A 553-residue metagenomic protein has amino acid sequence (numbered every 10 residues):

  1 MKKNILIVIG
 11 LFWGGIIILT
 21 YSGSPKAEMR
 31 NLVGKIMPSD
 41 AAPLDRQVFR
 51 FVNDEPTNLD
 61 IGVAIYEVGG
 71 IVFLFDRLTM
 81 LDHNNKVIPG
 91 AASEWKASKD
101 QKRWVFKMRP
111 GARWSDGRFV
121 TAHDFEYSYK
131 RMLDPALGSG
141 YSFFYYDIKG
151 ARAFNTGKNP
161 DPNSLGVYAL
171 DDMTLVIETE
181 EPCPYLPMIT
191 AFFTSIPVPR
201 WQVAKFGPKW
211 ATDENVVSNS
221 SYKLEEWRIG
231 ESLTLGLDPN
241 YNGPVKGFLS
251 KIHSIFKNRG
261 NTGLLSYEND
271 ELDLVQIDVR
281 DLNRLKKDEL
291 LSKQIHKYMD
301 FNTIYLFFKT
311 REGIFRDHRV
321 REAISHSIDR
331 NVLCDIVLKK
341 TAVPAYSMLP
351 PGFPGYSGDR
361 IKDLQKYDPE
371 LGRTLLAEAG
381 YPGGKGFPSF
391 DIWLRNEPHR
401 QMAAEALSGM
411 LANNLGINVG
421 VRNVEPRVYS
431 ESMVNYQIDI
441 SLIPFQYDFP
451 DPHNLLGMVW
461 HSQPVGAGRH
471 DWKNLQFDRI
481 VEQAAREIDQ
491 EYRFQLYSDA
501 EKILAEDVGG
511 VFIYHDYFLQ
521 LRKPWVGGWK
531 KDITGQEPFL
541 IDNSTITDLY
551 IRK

Functional and structural regions predicted by a protein language model:
L19, K107, E126, L133 (+1 more regions): Surface-exposed binding/hinge segments that line and control ligand-binding clefts or catalytic entry sites
A42, C334, Q365, I417-Y429 (+3 more regions): Extracytoplasmic/peripheral linker and loop segments enriched in polar/acidic and small residues with frequent Thr/Pro
R50-K99, K130, N215-N219: N-terminal lobe/hinge region of extracytoplasmic solute-binding protein
S164, T179-G247, K251, R259-N261 (+3 more regions): Gly/Pro-rich hinge or "lid" segments in bacterial periplasmic/extracellular proteins
E225-G236, H253-E312, N331, D335-I336: Extracellular/periplasmic solute-recognition and catalytic clefts
I229, A377-Y447, R469, Q490 (+1 more regions): Ligand/substrate-recognition segments at binding pockets and active sites
P344-A379, N396-M402: Structural transition elements
Q520-K553: Long beta-strand-rich cores associated with HINT superfamily self-processing modules
